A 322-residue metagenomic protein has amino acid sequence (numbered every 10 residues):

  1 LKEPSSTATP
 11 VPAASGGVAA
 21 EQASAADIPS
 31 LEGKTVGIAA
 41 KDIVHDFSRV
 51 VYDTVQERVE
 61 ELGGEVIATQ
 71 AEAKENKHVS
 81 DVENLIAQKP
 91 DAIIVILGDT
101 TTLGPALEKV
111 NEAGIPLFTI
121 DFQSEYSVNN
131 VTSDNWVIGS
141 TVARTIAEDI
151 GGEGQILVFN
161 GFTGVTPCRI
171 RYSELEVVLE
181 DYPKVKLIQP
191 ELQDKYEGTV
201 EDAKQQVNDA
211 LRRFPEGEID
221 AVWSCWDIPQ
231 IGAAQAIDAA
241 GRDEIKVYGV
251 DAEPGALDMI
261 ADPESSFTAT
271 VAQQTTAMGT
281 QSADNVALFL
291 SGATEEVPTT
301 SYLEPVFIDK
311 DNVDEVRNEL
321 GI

Functional and structural regions predicted by a protein language model:
L1-I322: A residue-level marker of the well-folded mature domains of exported/periplasmic proteins
